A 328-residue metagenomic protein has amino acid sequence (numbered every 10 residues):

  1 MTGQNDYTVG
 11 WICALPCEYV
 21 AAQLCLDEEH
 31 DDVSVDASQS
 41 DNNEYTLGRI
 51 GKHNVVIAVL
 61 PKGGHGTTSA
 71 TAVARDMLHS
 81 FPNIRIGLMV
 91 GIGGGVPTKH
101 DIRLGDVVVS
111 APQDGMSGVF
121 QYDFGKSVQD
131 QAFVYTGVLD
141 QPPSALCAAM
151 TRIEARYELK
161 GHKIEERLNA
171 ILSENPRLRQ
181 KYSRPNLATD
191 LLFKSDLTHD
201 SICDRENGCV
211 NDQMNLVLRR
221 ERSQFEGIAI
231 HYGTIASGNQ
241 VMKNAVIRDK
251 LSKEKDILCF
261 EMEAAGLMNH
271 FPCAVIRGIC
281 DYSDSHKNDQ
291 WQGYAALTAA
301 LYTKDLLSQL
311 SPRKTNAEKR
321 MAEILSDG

Functional and structural regions predicted by a protein language model:
M1-G328: Intrinsic-disorder/coil detector with helix-boundary
